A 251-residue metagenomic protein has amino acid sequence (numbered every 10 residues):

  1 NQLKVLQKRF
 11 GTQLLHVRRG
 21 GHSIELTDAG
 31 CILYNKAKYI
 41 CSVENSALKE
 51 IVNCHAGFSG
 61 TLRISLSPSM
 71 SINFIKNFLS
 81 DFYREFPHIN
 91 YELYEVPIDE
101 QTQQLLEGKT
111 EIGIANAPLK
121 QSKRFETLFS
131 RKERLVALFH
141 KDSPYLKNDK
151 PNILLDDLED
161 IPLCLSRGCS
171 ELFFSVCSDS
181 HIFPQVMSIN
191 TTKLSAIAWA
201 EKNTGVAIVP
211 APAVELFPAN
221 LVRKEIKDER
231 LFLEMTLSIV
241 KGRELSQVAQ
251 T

Functional and structural regions predicted by a protein language model:
Q7-D28: A short LG(V/I)-centered, amphipathic sequence patch enriched for acidic residue(s) preceding the LG motif
R9-T12, L33-H55: Alpha-helical linker/hinge and terminal dimerization helices associated with HTH transcriptional regulators
A29, L33-K36, F74, F78 (+2 more regions): Short amphipathic alpha-helical coupling segments at ligand-binding clamshell hinges and other catalytic/signaling
A56, R124-L163: Flexible hinge/capping segments at coil-to-helix
S59-Q121, N190: Central regulatory/effector-binding core of bacterial HTH transcription factors
F74, V222-T251: A late-sequence structural motif
P97-T110, N116, G168-K224: Hydrophobic hinge/microswitch elements
Y145-L146, N152-I153, E159-H181, L245-Q250: Secondary-structure junction motif
